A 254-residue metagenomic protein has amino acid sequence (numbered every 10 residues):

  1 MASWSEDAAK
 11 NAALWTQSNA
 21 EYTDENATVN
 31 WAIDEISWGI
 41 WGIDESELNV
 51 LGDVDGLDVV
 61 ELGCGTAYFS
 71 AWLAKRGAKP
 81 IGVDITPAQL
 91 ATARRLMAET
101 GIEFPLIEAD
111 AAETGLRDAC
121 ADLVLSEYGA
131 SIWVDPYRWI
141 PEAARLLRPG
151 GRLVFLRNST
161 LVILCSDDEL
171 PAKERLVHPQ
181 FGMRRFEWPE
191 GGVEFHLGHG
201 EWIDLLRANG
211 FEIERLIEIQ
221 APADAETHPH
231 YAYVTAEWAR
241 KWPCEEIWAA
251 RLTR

Functional and structural regions predicted by a protein language model:
M1-V29: N-terminal, positively charged/glycine-rich alpha-helical extensions of SAM-dependent methyltransferases
T28-L57: Conserved alpha-helix/loop element of class I SAM-dependent methyltransferases that forms part of the SAM/SAH-binding
D58-E113: Class I SAM-dependent methyltransferase SAM/SAH-binding core
A112-L123: A short acidic, Gly/Pro-enriched loop at the edge of an enzyme's catalytic core that lines a small-molecule cofactor
L123-Y137: A short SAM/SAH-binding and catalytic strip from SAM-dependent methyltransferases
Y137-R152: A short glycine-rich, Lys/Arg-flanked "PGG" loop and its adjoining helix->strand segment in the class I
R152-R184: Conserved class I S-adenosyl-L-methionine
V193-L216: Short alpha-helix
